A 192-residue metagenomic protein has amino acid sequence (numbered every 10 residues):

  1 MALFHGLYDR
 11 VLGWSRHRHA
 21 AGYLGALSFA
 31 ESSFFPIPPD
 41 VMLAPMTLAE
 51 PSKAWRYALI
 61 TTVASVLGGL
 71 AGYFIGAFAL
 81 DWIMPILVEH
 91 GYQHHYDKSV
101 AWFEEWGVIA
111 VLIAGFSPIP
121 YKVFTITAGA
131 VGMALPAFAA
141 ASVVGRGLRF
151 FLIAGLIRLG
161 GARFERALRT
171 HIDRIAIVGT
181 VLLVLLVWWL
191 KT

Functional and structural regions predicted by a protein language model:
M1-F4, A154: Short, membrane-interfacial amphipathic segments enriched in basic
A2, H90, P118-I119: Residues at secondary-structure transition points
F4-L12, Y92, S99: Alpha-helical multi-pass membrane helix bundles of inner-membrane/thylakoid proteins, especially permease cores
D9, G13-T62, A101-R169, T180-L183: Hydrophobic alpha-helical membrane segments of integral membrane proteins
P36, L70-A77, F150-G155, W188: Membrane-embedded alpha-helical segments of multi-pass transporters/permeases
S65-I86: Transmembrane alpha-helix/helix-exit interface in multi-pass inner-membrane proteins
F78-A79, V131, L156-L159, W189-T192: Helix-loop junctions at the membrane-solvent interface of multi-pass transporters, primarily the C-terminal
I83-W106, R169-T192: Selective transmembrane alpha-helices of multi-pass membrane proteins
